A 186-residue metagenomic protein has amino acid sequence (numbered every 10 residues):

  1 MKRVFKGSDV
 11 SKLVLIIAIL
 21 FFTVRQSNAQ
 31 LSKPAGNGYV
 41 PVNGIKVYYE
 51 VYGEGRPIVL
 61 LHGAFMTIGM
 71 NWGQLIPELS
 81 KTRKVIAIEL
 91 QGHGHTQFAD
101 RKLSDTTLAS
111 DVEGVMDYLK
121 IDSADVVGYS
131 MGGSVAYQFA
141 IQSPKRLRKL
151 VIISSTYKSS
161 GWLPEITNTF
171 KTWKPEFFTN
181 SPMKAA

Functional and structural regions predicted by a protein language model:
K2-I58, T82-R83: Alpha/beta-hydrolase fold catalytic core
I45-H95: Conserved HGGG/HGGXW glycine-rich cap/lid loop of the alpha/beta-hydrolase fold
P57, K84, K120-D125, R146-K149: Structural signature of beta-strand start/N-cap positions in the alpha/beta core of ABC transporter nucleotide-binding
M70-W72, T96-K102, G161-P164: Conserved catalytic-core motifs of eukaryotic protein kinase domains, centered on the activation segment
A87-V127: Active-site loop/oxyanion-hole signature of alpha/beta-hydrolase fold enzymes
G128-G132, A136: Gly/Ala-rich beta-loop-alpha elbow adjacent to hydrolase catalytic centers
Y137-Q142, R148-N180: Flexible "cap/lid" loop of the alpha/beta hydrolase fold
